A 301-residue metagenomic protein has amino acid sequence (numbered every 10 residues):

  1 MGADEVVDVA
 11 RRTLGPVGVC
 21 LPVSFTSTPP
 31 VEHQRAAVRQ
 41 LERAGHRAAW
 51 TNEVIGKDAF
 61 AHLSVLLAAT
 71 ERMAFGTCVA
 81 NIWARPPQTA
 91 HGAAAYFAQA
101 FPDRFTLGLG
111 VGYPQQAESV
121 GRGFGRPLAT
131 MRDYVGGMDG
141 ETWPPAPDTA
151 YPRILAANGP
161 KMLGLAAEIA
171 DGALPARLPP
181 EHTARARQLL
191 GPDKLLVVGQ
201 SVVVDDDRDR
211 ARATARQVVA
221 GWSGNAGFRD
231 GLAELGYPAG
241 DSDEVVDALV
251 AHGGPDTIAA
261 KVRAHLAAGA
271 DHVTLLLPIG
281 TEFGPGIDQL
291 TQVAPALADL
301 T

Functional and structural regions predicted by a protein language model:
M1-T301: Active-site-adjacent structural elements that line small-molecule/cofactor binding pockets in enzymes
